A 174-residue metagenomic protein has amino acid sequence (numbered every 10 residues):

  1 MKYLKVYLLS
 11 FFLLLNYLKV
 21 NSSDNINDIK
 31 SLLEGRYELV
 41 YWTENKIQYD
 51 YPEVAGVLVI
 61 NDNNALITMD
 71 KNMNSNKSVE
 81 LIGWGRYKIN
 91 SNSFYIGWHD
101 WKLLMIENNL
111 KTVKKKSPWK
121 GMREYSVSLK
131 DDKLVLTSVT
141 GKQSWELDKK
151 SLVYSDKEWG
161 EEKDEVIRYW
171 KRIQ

Functional and structural regions predicted by a protein language model:
M1-D28: Bacterial Sec-dependent N-terminal signal peptides
V20-Q174: Lipid interaction determinants
